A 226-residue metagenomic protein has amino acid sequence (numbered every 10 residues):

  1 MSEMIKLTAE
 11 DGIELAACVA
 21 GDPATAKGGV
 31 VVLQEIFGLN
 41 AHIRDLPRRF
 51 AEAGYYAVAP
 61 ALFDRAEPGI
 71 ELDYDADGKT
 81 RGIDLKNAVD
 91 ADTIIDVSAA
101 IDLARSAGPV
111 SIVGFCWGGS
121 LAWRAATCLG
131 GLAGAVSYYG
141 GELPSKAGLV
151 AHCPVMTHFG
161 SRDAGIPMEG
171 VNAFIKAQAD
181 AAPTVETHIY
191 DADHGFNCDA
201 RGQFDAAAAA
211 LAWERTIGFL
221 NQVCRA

Functional and structural regions predicted by a protein language model:
M1-A226: N-terminal cap/leader regions of alpha/beta-hydrolase-fold enzymes, predominantly small-molecule hydrolases
